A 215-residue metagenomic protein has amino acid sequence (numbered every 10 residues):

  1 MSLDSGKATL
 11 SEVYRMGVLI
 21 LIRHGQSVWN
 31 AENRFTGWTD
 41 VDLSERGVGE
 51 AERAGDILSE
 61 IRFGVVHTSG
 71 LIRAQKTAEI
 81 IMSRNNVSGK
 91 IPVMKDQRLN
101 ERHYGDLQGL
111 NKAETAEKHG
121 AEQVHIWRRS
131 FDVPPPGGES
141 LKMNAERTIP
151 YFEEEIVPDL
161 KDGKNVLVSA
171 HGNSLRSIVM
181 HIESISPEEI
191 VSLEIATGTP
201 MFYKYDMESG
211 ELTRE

Functional and structural regions predicted by a protein language model:
D4-K7, V13-Y14, E52-H125, E154 (+1 more regions): Phosphate-coordination/substrate-recognition cap region in phosphate-metabolizing enzymes
L19, G163-S169: Residue-level preference for the first positions of well-ordered beta-strands
I20, Q26-I80, R84, P134-P150 (+2 more regions): Loop-to-helix element that buttresses phosphate recognition and phosphoryl-transfer chemistry
H24, H171: Histidine-centered divalent metal-coordination motifs
E122-G138: Extended, charge-rich low-complexity interaction segments
I149-I156, L160: A short, acidic, amphipathic alpha-helical segment used as a generic capping/interface helix at domain edges
G172-R176, L212: GST superfamily/GST-like fold recognition
E208-E215: Short, well-ordered strand-loop elements centered on a beta-strand within folded domains, enriched for acidic residues
